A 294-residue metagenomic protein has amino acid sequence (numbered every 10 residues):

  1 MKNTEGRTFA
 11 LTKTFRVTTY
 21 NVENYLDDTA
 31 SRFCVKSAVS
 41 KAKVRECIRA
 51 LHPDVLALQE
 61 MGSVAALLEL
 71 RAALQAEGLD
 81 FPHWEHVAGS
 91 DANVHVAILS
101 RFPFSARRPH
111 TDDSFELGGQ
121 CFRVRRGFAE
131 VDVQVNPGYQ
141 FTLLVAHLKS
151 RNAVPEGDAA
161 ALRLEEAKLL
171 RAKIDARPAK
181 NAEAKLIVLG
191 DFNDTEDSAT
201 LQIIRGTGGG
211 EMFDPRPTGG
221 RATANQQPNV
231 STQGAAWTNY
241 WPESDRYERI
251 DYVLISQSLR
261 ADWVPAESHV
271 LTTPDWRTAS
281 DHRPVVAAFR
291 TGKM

Functional and structural regions predicted by a protein language model:
M1-E77, P82-V94, K168, R290-M294: N-terminal, active-site-proximal structural segment of metallo-dependent hydrolase catalytic domains
M1-N3, F9, R123, D175-I187 (+1 more regions): Metal-dependent phosphoester-hydrolase catalytic domains
G6-R7, T29-V35, P53-E60, H86 (+5 more regions): Second-shell loop/turn segments in exported
E23, M61-G62, H147-K149, F192-T195: Catalytic metal-binding/acid-base residues of hydrolase active sites
C34-A42, M61-A65, F122-R123, G157-E165 (+2 more regions): Soluble non-cytosolic domains of exported or imported proteins
R49-P53, A66-L79, F104, A172-A179 (+2 more regions): Sec-exported extracytoplasmic/periplasmic mature domains
E60-L148: Structured beta-strand-rich core segments of catalytic domains in phosphoester-bond hydrolases
V135-K168, A172: Metal-dependent phosphoester/phosphodiester hydrolase catalytic core
